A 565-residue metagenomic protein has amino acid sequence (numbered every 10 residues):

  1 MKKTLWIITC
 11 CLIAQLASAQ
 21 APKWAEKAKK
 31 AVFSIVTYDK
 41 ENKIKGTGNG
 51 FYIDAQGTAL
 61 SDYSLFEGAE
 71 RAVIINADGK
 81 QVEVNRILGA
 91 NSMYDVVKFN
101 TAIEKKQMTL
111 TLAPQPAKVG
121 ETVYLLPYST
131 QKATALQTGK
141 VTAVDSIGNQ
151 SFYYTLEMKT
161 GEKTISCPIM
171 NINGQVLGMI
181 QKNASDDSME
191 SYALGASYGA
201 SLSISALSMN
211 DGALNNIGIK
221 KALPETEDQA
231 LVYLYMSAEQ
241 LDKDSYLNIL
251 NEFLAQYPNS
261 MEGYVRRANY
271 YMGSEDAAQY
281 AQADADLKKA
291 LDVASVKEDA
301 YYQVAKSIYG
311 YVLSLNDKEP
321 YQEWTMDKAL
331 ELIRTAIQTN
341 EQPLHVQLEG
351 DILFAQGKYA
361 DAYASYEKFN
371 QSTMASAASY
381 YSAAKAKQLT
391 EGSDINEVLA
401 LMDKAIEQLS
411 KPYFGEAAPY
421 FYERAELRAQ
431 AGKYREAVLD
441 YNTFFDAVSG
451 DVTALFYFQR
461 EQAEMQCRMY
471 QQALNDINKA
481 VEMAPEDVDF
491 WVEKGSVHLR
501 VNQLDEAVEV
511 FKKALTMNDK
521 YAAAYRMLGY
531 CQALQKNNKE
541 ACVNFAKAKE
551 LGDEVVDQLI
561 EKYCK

Functional and structural regions predicted by a protein language model:
Q20-A21, Y38-Q56, D62, Q81-V84 (+2 more regions): A conserved glycine-rich beta-strand in the N-terminal activation segment of trypsin-fold
Q20-E26, Q107-Y153, T160-I165, I180-S191: Flexible, gly/ser-rich surface segments that form the specificity/activation loops bordering the active-site cleft
A21-A25, Q107, M179-I249: C-terminal cap/linker of serine protease catalytic domains
D54-L126, Q131-A135, Q150-S151: Conserved active-site neighborhood of the chymotrypsin/trypsin-like protease fold
M261-E262, K297-Y302, Q342-L344, A375-A378 (+5 more regions): Helix-start (N-cap) detector for alpha-helical repeat units in TPR-like alpha-solenoids, especially tetratricopeptide
R266, Q303, L348, S382 (+5 more regions): Canonical tetratricopeptide repeat
G273-D276, G310-Y311, A355, L389-E391 (+5 more regions): Register position in tetratricopeptide repeats
